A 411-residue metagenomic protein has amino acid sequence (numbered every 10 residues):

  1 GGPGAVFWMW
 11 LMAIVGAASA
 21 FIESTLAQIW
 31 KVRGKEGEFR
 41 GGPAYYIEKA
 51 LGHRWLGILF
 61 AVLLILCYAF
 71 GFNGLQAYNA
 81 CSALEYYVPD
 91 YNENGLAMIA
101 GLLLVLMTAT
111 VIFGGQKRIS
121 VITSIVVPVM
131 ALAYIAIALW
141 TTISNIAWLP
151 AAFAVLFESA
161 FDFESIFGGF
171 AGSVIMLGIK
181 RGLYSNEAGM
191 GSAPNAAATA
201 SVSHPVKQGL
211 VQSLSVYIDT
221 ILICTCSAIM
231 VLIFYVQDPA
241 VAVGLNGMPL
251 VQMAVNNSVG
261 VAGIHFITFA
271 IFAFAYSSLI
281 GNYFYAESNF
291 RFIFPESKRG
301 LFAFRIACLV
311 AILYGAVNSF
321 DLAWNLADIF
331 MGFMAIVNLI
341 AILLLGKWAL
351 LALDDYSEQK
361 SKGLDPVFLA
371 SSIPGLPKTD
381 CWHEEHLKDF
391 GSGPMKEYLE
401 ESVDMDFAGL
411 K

Functional and structural regions predicted by a protein language model:
G1-A5, A20-L51, Q237-S258, S288-I293 (+1 more regions): Flexible loop linkers connecting adjacent transmembrane helices in multi-pass alpha-helical membrane transporters
G1-G37, D219-C226, I264, G332-L339: Extracellular loop-to-transmembrane helix junctions
P3, G71-C81, T108-S120, W140-A152 (+3 more regions): Transmembrane helix-loop junctions in multi-pass membrane proteins
P3-W10, Y45-K49, H53-A61, N92-L96 (+2 more regions): Membrane-interface alpha-helices at helix entry/exit sites of multi-pass transporters
M12-G37, P43-A44, E48-Y78, S82-V111 (+1 more regions): Helix-loop-helix module between adjacent transmembrane segments
F21-K31, I137-V155, F163, F167-G169 (+2 more regions): Extracellular/periplasmic helix-exit of transmembrane alpha-helices
Y78-L84, G95-N145, L149-F157, F290 (+1 more regions): Membrane-interface loop-to-helix entry segments
L339-K411: Terminal cytosolic tails of multi-pass membrane transporters, especially the segment immediately following the final
